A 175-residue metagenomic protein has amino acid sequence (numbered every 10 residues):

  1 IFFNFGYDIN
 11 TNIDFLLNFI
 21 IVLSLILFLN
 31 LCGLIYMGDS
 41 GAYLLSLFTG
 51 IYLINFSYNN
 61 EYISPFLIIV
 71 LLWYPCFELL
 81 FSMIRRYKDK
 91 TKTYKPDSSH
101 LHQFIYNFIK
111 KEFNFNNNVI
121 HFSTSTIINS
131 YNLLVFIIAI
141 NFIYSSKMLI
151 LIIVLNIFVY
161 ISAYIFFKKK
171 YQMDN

Functional and structural regions predicted by a protein language model:
I1-N175: Alpha-helical transmembrane segments
